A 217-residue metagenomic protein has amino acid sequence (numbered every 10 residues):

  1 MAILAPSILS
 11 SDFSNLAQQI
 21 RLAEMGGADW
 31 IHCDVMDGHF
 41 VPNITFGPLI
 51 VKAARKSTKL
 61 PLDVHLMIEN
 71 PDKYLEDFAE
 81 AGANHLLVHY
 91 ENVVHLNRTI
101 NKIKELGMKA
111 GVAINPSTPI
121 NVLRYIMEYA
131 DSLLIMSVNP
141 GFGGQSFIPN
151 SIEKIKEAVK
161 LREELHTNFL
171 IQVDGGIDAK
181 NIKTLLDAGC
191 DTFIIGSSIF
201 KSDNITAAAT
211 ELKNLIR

Functional and structural regions predicted by a protein language model:
M1-L87, E91-H95, K102, A110 (+7 more regions): Conserved N-terminal beta1-alpha1 strand-loop-helix module at the mouth
I3, A113, L134-S137, Q172 (+1 more regions): Conserved beta-strand segments that form the floor/walls of ligand-binding pockets within enzyme and binding domains
I31-D34, I171-V173, I195: Short beta-strand segments at enzyme active-site cores
T58, L106, L165-T167: Helix C-cap/helix->beta junction micro-motif
F78, M108, T167-F169: A short helix-to-beta-strand connector/capping loop
K109-A113, S117: Internal catalytic-core helix/loop-beta-alpha segment that presents or stabilizes conserved functional determinants
N139, S146-T192: Active-site/ligand-binding-proximal alpha/beta "capping" segment
C190-I195, F200-K201: Acidic, Mg2+-coordinating phosphoryl-transfer loop and its flanking beta/alpha structural elements, shared across
